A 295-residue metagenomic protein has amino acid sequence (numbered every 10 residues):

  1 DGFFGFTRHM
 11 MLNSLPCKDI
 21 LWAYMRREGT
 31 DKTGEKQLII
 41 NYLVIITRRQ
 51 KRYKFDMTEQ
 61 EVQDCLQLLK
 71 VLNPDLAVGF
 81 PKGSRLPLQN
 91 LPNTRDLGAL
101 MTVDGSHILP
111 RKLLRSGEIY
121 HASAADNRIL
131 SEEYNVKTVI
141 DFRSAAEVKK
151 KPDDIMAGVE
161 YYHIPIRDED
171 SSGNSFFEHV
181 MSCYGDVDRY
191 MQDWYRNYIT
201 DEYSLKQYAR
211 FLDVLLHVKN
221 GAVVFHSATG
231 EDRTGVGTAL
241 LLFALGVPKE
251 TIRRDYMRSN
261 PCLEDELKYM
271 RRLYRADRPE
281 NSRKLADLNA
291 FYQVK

Functional and structural regions predicted by a protein language model:
G2-K32: Phosphoinositide-binding peripheral membrane targeting modules
F6, I46-R48, A228: A generic structural motif
Q37-V224, G237-K295: Cys-dependent protein tyrosine phosphatase-like superfamily
T229-T234: Ser/Thr-glycine-rich phosphate-binding loops at phosphate-binding pockets of nucleotides, nucleotide cofactors
